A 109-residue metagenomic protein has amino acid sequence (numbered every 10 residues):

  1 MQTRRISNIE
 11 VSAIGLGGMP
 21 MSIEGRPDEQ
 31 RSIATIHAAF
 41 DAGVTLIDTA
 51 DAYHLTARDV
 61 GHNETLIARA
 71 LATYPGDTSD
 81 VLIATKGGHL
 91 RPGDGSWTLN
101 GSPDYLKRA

Functional and structural regions predicted by a protein language model:
M1-L82: N-terminal binding-site loop/beta-alpha segment at the start of enzyme catalytic domains that lines or forms
A84-P92: Substrate-binding cleft and catalytic face of glycoside hydrolase catalytic domains, especially the flexible beta-alpha
G93-A109: Glycine/proline-rich, positively charged, aromatic-decorated active-site loop/lid region on the catalytic face
